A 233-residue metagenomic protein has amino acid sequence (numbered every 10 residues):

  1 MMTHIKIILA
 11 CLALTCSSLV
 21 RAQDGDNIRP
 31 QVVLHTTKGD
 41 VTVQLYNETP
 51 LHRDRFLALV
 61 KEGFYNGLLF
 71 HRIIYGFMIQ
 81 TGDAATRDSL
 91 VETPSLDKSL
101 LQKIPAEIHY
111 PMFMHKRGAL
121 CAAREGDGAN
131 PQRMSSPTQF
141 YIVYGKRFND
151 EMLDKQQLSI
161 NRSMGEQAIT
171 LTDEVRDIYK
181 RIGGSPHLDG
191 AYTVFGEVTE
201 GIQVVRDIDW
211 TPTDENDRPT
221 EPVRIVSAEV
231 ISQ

Functional and structural regions predicted by a protein language model:
M1-T3: N-terminal secretory signal peptides that target proteins for export/translocation
K6-S17: Bacterial N-terminal signal peptides
V20-Q233: Cyclophilin-like peptidyl-prolyl cis-trans isomerases
